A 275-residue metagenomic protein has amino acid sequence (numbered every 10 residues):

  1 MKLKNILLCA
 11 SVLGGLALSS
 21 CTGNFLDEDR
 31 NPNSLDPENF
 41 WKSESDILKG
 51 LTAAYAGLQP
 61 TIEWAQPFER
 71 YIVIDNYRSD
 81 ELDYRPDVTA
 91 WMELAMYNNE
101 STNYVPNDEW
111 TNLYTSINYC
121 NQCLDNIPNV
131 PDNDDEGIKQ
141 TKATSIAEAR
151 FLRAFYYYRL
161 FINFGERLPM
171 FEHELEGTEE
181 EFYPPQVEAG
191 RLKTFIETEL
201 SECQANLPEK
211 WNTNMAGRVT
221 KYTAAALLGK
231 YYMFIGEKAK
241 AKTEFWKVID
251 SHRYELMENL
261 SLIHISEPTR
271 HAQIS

Functional and structural regions predicted by a protein language model:
M1-N31: Bacterial Sec-dependent N-terminal signal peptides
C21-I72, N259: Membrane-proximal, proline-rich intrinsically disordered regions
E44, L48-T52, A56-W64, Y84-F164 (+2 more regions): Conserved, well-structured interaction surfaces
I263-S275: Single conserved hydrophobic/aromatic residue that forms the stacking wall/gate of nucleotide- or nucleobase-binding
